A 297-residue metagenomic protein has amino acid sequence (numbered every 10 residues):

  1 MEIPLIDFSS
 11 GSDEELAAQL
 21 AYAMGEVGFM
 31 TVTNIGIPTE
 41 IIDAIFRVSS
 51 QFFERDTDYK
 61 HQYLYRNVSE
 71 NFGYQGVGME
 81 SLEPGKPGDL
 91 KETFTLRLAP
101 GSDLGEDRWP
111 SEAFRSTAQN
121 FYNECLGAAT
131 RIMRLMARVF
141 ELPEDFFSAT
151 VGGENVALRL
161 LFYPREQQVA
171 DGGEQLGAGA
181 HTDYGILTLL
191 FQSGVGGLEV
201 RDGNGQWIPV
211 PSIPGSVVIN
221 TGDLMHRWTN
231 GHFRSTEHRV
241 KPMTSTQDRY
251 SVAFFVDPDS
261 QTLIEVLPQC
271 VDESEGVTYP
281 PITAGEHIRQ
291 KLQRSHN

Functional and structural regions predicted by a protein language model:
M1-N297: Peripheral, non-catalytic segments flanking oxidoreductase cores
